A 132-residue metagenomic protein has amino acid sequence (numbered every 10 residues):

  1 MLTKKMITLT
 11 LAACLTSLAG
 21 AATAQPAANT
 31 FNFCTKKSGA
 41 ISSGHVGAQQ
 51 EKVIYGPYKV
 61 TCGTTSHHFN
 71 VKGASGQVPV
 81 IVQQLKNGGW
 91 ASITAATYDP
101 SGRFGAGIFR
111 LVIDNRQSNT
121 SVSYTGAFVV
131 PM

Functional and structural regions predicted by a protein language model:
M1-S42, V46-G47: N-terminal prepro-regions of secreted/extracellular proteins
S42-G44, Y55-Y58, D99-G102: Beta-strand-rich interaction surfaces with strong enrichment in secreted/lumenal proteins
Q49-Q50, Y58, G107: Tight coil/turn sites that cap or link beta-strands
Y55-A74, L111-I113: Hydrophobic beta-strand segments within beta-rich accessory/binding domains
S75-G88: Short, surface-exposed beta-strand/strand-loop-strand elements in extracellular ectodomains
I93-G105: Beta-sandwich interaction modules
R103-N119: Noncatalytic modules at the cell exterior or secretory-pathway interfaces, chiefly beta-strand-rich lectin/adhesion
S118-P131: Edge beta-strands of jelly-roll/beta-sandwich modules across compartments, strongly enriched in secreted/luminal
